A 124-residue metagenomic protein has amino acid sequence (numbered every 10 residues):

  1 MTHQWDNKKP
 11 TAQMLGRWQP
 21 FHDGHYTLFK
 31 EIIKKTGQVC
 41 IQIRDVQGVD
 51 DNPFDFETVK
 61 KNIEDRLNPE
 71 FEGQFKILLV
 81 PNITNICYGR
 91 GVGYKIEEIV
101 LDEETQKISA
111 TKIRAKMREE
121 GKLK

Functional and structural regions predicted by a protein language model:
M1-K124: Nucleotidyltransferase catalytic core that binds NTPs
